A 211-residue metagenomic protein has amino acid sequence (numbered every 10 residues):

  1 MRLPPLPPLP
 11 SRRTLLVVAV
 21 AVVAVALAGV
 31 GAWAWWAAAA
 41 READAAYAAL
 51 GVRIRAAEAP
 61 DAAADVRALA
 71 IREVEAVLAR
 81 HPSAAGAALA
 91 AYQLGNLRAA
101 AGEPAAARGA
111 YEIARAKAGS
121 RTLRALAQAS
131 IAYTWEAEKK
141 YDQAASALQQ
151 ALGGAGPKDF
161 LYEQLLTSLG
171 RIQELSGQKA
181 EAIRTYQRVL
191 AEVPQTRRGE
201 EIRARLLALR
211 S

Functional and structural regions predicted by a protein language model:
M1-V25: N-terminal positive-inside, membrane-proximal cytosolic segments immediately preceding the first
L78-A87, R115-R124, G153-L161, L190-E201: Short solvent-exposed coil/turn linkers within tandem alpha-helical repeat scaffolds
